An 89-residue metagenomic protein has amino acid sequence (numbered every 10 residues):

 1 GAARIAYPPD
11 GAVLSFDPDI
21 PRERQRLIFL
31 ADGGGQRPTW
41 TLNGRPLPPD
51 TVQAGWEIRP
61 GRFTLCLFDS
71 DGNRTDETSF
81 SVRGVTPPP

Functional and structural regions predicted by a protein language model:
G1-P89: Soluble, non-transmembrane domains of envelope/secretory-pathway proteins that act on or interact with carbohydrate
